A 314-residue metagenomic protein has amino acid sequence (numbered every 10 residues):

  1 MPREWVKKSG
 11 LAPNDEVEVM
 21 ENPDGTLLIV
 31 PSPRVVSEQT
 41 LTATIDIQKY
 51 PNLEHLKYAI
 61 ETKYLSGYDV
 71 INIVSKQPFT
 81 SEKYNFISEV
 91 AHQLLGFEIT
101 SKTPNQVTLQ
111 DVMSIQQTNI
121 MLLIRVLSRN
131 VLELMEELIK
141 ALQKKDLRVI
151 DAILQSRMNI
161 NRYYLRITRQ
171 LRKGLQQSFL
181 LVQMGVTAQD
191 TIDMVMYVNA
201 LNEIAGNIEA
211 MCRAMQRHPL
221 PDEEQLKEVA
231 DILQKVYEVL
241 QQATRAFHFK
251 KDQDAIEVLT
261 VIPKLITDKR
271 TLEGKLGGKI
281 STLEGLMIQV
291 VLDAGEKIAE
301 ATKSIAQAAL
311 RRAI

Functional and structural regions predicted by a protein language model:
M1-V17, E21-I314: Cytosolic, long alpha-helical scaffolding segments
